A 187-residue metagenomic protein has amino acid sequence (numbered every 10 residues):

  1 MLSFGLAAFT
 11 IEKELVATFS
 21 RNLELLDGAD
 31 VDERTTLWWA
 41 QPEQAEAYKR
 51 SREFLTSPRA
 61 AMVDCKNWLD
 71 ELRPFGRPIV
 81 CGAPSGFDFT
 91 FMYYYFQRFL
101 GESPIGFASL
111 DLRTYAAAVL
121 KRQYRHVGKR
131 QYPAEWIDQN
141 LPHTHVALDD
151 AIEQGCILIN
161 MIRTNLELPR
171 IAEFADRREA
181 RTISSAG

Functional and structural regions predicted by a protein language model:
M1-A83: Conserved non-catalytic scaffold segment of RNase H-like nuclease domains
L25-V31, T36-W38, L112-A151: Active-site-proximal helix-loop-helix substrate-binding element of RNase H-like nuclease domains
R59, V63, F89-T90, R113 (+1 more regions): Non-catalytic, well-ordered alpha-helical scaffold segments
D64-N67, E71, T90, Y94 (+2 more regions): Residue-level signal for well-ordered alpha-helical scaffold segments within enzymatic catalytic domains
L69, R73, G86-F107: Substrate-recognition/cap helix-loop segment adjacent to the acidic, metal-dependent catalytic center of Asp-based
V80-G86, T90, G128-G187: Acidic, Mg2+-coordinating catalytic module of metal-dependent nucleases/exonucleases that use a two-metal-ion mechanism
